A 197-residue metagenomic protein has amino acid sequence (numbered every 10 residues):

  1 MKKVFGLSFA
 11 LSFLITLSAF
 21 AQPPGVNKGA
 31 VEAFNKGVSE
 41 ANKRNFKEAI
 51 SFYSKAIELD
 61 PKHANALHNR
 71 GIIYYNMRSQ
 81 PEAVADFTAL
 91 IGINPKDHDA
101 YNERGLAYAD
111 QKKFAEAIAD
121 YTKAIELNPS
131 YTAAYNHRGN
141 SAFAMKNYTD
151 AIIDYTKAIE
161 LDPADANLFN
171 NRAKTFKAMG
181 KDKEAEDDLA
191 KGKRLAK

Functional and structural regions predicted by a protein language model:
K2-K197: Alpha-helical tetratricopeptide repeat
